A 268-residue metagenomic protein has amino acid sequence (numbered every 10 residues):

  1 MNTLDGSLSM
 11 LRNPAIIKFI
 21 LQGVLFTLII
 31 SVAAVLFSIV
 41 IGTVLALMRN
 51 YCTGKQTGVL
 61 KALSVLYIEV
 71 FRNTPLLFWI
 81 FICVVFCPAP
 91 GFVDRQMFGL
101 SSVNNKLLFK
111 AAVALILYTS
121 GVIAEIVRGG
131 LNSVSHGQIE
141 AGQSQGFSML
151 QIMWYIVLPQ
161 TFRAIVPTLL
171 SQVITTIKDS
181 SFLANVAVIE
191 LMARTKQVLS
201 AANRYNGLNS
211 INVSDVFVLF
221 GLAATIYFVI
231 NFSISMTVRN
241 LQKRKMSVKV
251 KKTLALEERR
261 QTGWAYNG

Functional and structural regions predicted by a protein language model:
M1-G268: Transmembrane alpha-helices and adjacent helix-loop boundaries
